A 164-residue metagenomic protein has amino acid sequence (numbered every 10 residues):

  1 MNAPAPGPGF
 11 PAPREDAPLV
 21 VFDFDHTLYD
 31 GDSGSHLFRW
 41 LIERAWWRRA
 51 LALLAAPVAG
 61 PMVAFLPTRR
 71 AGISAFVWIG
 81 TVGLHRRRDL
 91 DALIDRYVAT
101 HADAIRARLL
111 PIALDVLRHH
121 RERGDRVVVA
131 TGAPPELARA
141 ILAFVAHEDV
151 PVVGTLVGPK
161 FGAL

Functional and structural regions predicted by a protein language model:
M1-P11, E15-A17, D89-D95, A99-L164: C-terminal cap/substrate-recognition subdomain and adjoining C-terminal extension of metal-dependent phosphatase-like
A17-G34: Asp-based phosphoryl-transfer active-site loop
F24, G80, V128: Short, flexible active-site loop motifs that bind/organize anionic cofactors or intermediates
G31-G34, W46-A107, P111, D115 (+1 more regions): A metal-dependent, Asp-based hydrolase signature
G34-S35, R139: Conserved strand-to-helix beginnings and helix N-cap segments that scaffold or border functional pockets
L37-E43: Short, surface-exposed, low-complexity cationic segments
E43-W46, H147: Residue-level marker of structural boundaries
